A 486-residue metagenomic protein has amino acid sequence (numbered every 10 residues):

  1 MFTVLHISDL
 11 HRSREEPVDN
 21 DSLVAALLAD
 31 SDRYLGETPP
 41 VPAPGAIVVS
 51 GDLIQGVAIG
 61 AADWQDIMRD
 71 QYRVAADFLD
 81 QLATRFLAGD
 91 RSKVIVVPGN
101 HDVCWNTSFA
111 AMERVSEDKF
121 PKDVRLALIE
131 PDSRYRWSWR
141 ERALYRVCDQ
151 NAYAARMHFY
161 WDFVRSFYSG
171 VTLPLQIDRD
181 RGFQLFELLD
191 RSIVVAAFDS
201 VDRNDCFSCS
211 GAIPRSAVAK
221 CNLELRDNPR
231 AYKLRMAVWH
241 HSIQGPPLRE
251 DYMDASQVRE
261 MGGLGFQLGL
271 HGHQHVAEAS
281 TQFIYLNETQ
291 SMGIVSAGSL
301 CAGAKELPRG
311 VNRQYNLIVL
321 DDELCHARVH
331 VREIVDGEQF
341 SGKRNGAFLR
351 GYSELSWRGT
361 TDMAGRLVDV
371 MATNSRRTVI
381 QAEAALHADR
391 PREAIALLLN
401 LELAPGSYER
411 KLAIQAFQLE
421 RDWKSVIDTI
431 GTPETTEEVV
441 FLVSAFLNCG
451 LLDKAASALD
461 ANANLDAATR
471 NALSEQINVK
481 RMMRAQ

Functional and structural regions predicted by a protein language model:
M1-V94, C104-W105, R226, R230: N-terminal active-site segment of His-dependent metallophosphoesterases
H6-S8, G45-D52, A88, K93-N100 (+3 more regions): Active-site neighborhood of phospho(di)ester-bond hydrolases with catalytic His/Asp-centered motifs
S13-E16, Q55-A58, V96, N100-T107 (+4 more regions): Active-site environment of divalent metal-dependent phosphoester hydrolases
A61-Q71, F78-I177: Active-site neighborhood of divalent metal-dependent phosphoester bond hydrolases
D132-Y232, D254-S256: Binuclear metal-dependent hydrolase catalytic cores centered on His/Asp/Glu-rich metal-binding motifs
D190, P247-L324: Conserved beta-sheet core of the metallophosphoesterase superfamily
V319-N400, P405: A short C-terminal boundary segment appended to hydrolase-like catalytic domains
R392-L401, W423-T435, D453-L465, Q486: Alpha-helical repeat scaffolds
